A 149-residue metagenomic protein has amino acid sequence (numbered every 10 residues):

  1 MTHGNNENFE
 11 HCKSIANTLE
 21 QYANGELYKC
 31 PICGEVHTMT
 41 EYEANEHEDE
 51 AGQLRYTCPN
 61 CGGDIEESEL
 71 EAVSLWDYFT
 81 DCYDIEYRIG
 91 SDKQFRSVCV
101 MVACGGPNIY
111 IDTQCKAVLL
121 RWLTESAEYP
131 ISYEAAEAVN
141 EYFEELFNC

Functional and structural regions predicted by a protein language model:
H3, I15-Y22: Long, charge-rich alpha-helical interaction segments
N5, A23-L27, A51-L54: Residue-level signal for mature regions of secreted extracellular proteins and peptides
Y28, Y56, Q94-A103, V118-W122: Generic recognition of long tandem-repeat/solenoid scaffolds
C30-C33, C58-C61: Short cysteine-rich clusters marking metal-coordination/redox-active sites
V36-M39, D64-I65: Cys/His-rich microdomains that often coordinate metals
E43-R55: Short linker/helix segments within small regulatory modules
W76-C115: Amphipathic, interaction-prone secondary-structure segments
K116-C149: Polybasic, proline/glycine-rich intrinsically disordered low-complexity segments
